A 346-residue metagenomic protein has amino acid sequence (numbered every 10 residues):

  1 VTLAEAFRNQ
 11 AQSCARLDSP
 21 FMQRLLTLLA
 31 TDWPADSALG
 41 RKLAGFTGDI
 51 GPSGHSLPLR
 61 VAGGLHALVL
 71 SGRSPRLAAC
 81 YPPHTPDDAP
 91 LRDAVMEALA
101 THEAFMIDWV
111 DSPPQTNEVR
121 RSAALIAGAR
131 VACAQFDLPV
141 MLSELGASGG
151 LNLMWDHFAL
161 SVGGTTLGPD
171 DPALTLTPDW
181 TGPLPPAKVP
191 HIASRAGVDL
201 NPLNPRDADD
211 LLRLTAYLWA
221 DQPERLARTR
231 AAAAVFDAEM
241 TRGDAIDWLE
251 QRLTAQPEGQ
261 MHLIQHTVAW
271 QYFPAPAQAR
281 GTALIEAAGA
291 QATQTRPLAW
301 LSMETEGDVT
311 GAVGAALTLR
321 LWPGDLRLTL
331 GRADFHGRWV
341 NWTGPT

Functional and structural regions predicted by a protein language model:
V1-A104, D108-Q115, V119-L125: A short N-terminal interaction module
G48-S56, L68-P86, P90-H102, T116 (+4 more regions): Class I S-adenosyl-L-methionine-dependent methyltransferase module
P139-M141, Q260-H262, R296-A299: Residue-level recognition of the N-termini of beta-strands and the immediately preceding loop/turn
D210, A216-A227, A279-G281, G289-T346: Domain-level detector for long C-terminal conserved domains
G243-W248: Conserved SAM/SAH-binding loop
Q251-L263: A short acidic, Gly/Pro-enriched loop at the edge of an enzyme's catalytic core that lines a small-molecule cofactor
M261-P276: A short SAM/SAH-binding and catalytic strip from SAM-dependent methyltransferases
F273-I285: A short, conserved alpha-helix within the catalytic core of class I
